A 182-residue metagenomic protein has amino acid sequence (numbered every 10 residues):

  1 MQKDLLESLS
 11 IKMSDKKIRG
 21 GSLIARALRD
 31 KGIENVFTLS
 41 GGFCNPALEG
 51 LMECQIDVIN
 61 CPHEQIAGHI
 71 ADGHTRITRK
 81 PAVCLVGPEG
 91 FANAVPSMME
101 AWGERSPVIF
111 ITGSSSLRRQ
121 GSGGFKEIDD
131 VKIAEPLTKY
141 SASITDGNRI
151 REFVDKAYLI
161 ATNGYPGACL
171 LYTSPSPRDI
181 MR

Functional and structural regions predicted by a protein language model:
Q2-S174: N-terminal alpha/beta PP-like core and its mobile active-site loop of ThDP/TPP-dependent enzymes
Y172-R182: Single conserved hydrophobic/aromatic residue that forms the stacking wall/gate of nucleotide- or nucleobase-binding
